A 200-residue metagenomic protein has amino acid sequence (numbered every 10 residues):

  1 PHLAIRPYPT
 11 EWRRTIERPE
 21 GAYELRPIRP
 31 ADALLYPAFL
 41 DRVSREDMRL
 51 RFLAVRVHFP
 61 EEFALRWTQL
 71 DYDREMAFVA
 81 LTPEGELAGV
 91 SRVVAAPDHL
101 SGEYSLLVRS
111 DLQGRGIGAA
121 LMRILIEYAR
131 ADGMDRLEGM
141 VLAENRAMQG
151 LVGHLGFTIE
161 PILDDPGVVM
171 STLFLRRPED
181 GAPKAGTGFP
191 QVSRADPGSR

Functional and structural regions predicted by a protein language model:
P1-R200: Long, contiguous binding/interaction regions
